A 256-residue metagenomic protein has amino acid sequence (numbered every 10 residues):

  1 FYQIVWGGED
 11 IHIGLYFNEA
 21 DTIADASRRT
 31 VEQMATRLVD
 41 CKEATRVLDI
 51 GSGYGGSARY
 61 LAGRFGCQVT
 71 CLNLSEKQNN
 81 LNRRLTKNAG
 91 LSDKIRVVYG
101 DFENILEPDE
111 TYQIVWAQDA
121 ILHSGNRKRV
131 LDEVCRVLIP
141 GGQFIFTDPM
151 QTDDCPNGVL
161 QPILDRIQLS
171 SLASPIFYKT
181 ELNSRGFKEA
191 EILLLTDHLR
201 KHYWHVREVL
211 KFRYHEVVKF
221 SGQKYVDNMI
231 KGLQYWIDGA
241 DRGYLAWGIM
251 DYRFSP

Functional and structural regions predicted by a protein language model:
G8-I13, F17, D21-E43: Conserved alpha-helix/loop element of class I SAM-dependent methyltransferases that forms part of the SAM/SAH-binding
R46-D49, S57-N104: Class I SAM-dependent methyltransferase SAM/SAH-binding core
Y54: Conserved SAM/SAH-binding loop
E103-V115: A short acidic, Gly/Pro-enriched loop at the edge of an enzyme's catalytic core that lines a small-molecule cofactor
K128-Q143: A short glycine-rich, Lys/Arg-flanked "PGG" loop and its adjoining helix->strand segment in the class I
F146-S170: Short, glycine-/aromatic-enriched active-site segment of Class I SAM-dependent methyltransferases
S170-G186: Short alpha-helix
E191-P256: Conserved Class I S-adenosyl-L-methionine
